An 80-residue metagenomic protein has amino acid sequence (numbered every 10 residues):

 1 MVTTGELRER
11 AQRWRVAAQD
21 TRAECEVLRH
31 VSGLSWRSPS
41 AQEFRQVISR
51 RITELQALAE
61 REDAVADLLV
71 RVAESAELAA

Functional and structural regions predicted by a protein language model:
M1-A80: N-terminal secretion-targeting helices of virulence/extracellular proteins, encompassing both classical Sec signal
